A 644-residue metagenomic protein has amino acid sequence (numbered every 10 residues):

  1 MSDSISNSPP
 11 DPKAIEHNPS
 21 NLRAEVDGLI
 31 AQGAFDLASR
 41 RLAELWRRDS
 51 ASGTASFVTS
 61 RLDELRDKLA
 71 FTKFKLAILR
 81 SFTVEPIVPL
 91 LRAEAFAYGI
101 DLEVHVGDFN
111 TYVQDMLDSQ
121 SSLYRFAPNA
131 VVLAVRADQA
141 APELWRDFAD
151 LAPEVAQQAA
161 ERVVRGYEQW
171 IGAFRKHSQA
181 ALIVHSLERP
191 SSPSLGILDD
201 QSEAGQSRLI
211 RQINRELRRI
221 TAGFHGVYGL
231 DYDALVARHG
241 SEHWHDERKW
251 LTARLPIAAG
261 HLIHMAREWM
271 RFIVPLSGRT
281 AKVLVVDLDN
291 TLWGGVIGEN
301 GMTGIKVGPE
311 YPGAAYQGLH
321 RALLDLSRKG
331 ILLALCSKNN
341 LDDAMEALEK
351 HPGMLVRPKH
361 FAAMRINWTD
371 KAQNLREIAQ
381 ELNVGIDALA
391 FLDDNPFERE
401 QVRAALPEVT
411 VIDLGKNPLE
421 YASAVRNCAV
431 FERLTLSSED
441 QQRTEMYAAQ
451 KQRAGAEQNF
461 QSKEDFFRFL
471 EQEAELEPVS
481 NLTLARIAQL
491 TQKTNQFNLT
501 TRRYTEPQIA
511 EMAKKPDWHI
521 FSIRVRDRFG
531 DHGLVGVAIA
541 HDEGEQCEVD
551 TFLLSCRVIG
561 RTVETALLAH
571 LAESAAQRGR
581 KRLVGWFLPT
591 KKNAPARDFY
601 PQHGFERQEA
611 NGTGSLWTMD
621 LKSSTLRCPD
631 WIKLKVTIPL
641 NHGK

Functional and structural regions predicted by a protein language model:
S2-S20, E25-G28, Q32-F35, E44 (+5 more regions): Alpha-helical cap/lid subdomain in secreted, periplasmic, or secretory-pathway luminal O-acyl-processing enzymes
K282-V296: Asp-based phosphoryl-transfer active-site loop
G308-L333, A372: Short, acidic loop-to-helix structural element flanking the phosphoryl-transfer center in phosphate-processing enzymes
N339-I366: Substrate-recognition/cap helix-loop segment adjacent to the acidic, metal-dependent catalytic center of Asp-based
K350, E475, V479-R557: A conserved beta-strand-loop-helix scaffold within acyl/acetyltransferase catalytic domains
L375-P396, V402: Conserved Lys-Pro-Asp/Glu-containing loop-to-beta segment of HAD-superfamily phosphomonoesterases, centered on
E381, R403, P407-Q472, E573-K644: Terminal substrate-recognition subdomain of acyl/acetyltransferases
V525-R528, L534-A610: Acyl-donor binding region in acyl/amide transferases
